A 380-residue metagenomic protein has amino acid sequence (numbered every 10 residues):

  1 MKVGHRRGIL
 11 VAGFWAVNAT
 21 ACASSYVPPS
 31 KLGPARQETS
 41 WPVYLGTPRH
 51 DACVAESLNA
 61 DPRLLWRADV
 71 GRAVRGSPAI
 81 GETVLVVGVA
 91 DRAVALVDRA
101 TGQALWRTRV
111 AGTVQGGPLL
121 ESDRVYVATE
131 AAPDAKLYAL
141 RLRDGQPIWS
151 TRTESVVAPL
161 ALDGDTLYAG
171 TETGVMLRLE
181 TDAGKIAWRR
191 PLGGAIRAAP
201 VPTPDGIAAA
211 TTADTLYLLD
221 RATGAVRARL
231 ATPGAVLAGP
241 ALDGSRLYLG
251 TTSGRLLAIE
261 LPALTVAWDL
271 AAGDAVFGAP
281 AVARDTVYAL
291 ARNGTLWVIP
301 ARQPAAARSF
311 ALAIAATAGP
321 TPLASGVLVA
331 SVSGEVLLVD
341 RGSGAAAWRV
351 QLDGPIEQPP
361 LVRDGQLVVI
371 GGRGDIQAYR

Functional and structural regions predicted by a protein language model:
M1-S25: Sec-dependent bacterial lipoprotein signal peptides
A23-Q37, V43-R75, A79-Q115, L119-R380: Extracytoplasmic/lumenal domain signature
